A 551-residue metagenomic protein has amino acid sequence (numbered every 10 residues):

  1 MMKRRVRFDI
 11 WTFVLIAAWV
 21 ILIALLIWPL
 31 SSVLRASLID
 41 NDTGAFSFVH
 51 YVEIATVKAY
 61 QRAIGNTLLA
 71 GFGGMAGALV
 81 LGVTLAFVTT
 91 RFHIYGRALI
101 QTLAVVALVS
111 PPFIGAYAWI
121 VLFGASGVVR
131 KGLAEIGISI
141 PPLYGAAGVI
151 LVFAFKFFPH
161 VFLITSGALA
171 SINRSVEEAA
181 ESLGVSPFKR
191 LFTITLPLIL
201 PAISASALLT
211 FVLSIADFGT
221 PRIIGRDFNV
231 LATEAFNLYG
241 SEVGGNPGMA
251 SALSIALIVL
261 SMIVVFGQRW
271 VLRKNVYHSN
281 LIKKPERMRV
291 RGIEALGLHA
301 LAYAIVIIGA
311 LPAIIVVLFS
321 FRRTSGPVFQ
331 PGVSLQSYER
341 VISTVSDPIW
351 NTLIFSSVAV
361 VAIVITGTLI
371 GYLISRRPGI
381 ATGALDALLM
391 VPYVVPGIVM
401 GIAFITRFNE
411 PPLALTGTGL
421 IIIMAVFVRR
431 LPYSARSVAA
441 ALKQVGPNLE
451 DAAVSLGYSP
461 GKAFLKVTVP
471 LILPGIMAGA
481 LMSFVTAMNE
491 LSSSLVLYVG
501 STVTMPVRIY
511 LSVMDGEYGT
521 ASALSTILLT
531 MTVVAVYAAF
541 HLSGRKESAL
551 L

Functional and structural regions predicted by a protein language model:
K3-R4, G267-L301: Alpha-helical transmembrane segments of integral membrane proteins
F8-N41, T56-A170, L198-G219, I223 (+6 more regions): Membrane-water interface segments at the C-terminal ends of transmembrane alpha-helices in multi-pass inner-membrane
F46-A55, V333-I342: A short amphipathic helical element positioned immediately N-terminal to and/or at the very start of a transmembrane
F92, I172-I199, R377, V445 (+2 more regions): Short helix-to-coil transition segments within interhelical loops that connect adjacent transmembrane helices
V121, F218-G244, P327-V333, L491-Y518 (+1 more regions): Glycine-rich helix-loop "coupling/hinge" segments at transmembrane-helix boundaries in multipass transporters
S186, N275-V290, V328-S337, V341: Juxtamembrane inter-helical linkers in multi-pass membrane proteins
F236-L260: Helix-loop-helix hairpin linking two adjacent transmembrane segments in secondary transporters
V276-M288, L449, L542-L551: Short cytosolic juxtamembrane segments of multi-pass membrane proteins
